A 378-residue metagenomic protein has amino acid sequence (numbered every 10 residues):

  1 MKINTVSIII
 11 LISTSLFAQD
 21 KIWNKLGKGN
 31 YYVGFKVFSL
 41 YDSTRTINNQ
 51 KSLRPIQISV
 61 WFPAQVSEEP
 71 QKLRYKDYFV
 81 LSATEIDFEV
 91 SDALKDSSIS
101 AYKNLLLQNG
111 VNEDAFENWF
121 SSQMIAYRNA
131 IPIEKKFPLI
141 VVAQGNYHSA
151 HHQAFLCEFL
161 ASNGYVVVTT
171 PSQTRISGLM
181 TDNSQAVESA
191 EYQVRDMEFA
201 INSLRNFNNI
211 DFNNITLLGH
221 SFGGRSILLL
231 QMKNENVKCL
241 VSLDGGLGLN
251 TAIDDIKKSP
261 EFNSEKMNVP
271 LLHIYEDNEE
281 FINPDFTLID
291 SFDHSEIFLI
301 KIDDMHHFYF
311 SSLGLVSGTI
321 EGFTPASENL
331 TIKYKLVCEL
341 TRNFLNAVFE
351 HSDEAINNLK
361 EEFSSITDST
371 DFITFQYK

Functional and structural regions predicted by a protein language model:
K2-I9: Sec-dependent signal peptide recognition, specifically the positively charged N-region followed immediately by
Q19-L139, T341: Domain-level recognition of soluble alpha/beta enzyme cores, biased toward histidine phosphatases/phosphomutases
D20-F35, Y41-S43, Q50-I56, Q65-Q71 (+2 more regions): Alpha/beta-hydrolase-fold serine-hydrolase catalytic core, especially in secreted/extracellular enzymes
E117, H152, Q185-F212: Alpha/beta-hydrolase active-site loop
Q123-F137, V142-G178, L249, E279-I282: Short substrate-entry loop that stabilizes the transition state in hydrolases
A130-E134, C239-H307: The feature captures the conserved acid-bearing segment of alpha/beta-hydrolase catalytic domains
A200-S259: Primarily recognizes the serine-hydrolase "nucleophile elbow" in alpha/beta-hydrolase and SGNH/GDSL folds
